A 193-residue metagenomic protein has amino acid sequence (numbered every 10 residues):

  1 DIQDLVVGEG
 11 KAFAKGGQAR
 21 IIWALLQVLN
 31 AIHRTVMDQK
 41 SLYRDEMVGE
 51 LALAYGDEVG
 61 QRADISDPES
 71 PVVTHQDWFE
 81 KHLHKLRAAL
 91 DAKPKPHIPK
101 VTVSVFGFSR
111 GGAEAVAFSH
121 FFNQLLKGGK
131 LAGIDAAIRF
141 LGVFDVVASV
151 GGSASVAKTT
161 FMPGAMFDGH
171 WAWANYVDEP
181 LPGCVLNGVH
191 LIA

Functional and structural regions predicted by a protein language model:
Q3-D4, G8, K15-I21, L25-Q27 (+3 more regions): Surface cap/lid and interfacial helix-loop subdomains adjacent to catalytic sites that gate substrate access
G107-S109: Catalytic nucleophile serine of serine hydrolases, specifically the conserved "nucleophile elbow" pentapeptide
